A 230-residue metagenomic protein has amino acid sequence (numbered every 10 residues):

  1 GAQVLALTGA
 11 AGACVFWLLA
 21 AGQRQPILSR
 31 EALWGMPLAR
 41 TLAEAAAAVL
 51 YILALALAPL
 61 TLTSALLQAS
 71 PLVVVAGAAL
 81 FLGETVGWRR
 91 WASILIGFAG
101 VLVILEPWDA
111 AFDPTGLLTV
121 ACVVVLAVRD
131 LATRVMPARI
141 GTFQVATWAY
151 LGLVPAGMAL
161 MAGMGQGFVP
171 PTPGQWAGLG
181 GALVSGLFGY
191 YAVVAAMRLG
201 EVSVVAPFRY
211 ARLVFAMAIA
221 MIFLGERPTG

Functional and structural regions predicted by a protein language model:
G1, A99-P114, M161-L179, M221 (+1 more regions): Membrane-interface helix termini and inter-helical loops of multi-pass transporters
G1-A2, F16, A111-P171: Transmembrane alpha-helical segments that form core, pore/gating elements of small-molecule transporters/exporters
G1-C14, L53-P71, F112-V125, T172-G186: Structural signature of hydrophobic alpha-helical transmembrane segments
W17, T41-V49, P71-A76, V101 (+5 more regions): Hydrophobic/small/kink-forming positions within alpha-helical transmembrane segments of polytopic membrane proteins
A21, Q25-I52, P114-C122, M161 (+1 more regions): Loop-to-transmembrane-helix transition segments
Y51-L53, S70-A92, V214-G230: C-terminal transmembrane-helix exit sites in multi-pass transporters
T63-A69, M136-G152, Y190-M221: Helix-helix packing/entry segments at the starts of transmembrane helices
R89-E106, C122, G230: Hydrophobic transmembrane alpha-helices of multi-pass small-molecule transport proteins
